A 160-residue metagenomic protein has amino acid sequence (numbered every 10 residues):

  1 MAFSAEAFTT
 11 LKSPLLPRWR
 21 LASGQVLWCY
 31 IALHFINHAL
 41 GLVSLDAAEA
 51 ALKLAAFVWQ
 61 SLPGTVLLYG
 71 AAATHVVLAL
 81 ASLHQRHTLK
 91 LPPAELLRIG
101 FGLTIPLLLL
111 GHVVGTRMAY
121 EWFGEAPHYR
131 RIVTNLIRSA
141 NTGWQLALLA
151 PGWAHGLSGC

Functional and structural regions predicted by a protein language model:
M1-C160: Membrane-embedded alpha-helical bundles that constitute the cytochrome b-like, heme-associated redox core of multi-pass
